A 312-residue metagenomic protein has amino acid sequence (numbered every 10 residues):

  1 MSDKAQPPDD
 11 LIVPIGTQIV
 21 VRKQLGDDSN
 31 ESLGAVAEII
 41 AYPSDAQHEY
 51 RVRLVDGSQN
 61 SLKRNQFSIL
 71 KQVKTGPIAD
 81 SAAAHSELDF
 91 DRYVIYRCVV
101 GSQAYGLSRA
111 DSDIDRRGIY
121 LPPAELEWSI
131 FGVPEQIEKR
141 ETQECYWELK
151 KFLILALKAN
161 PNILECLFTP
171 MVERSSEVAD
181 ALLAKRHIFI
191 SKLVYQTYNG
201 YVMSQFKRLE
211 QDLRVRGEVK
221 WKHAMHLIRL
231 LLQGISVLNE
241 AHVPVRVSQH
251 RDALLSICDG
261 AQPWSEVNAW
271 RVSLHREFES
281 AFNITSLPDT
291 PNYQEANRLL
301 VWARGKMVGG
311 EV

Functional and structural regions predicted by a protein language model:
S2-Q66: Basic/aromatic-rich interaction segments and small domains that mediate binding to polyanionic partners
I69-K74: Boundary regions of SH3-family modules and the immediately adjacent low-complexity/disordered segments in eukaryotic
I78-D91, Y96: Short, Gly/Pro- and small/polar-rich lid/capping loops
V94-Y105: Short gly/ser-rich loop at a beta-strand->alpha-helix junction or flexible surface loop bordering the NTP-binding
Y105-T142, L227: Catalytic metal-binding acidic patch
I130-F206: A basic- and aromatic-enriched beta-loop-alpha substructure that forms the phosphate/nucleotide- and DNA/RNA-contacting
R174-L299: Conserved nucleotidyltransferase catalytic core and NTase-mimicking acidic/glycine-rich helix/loop elements in nucleic
Y293-V312: Short, amphipathic C-terminal "tail helix"
